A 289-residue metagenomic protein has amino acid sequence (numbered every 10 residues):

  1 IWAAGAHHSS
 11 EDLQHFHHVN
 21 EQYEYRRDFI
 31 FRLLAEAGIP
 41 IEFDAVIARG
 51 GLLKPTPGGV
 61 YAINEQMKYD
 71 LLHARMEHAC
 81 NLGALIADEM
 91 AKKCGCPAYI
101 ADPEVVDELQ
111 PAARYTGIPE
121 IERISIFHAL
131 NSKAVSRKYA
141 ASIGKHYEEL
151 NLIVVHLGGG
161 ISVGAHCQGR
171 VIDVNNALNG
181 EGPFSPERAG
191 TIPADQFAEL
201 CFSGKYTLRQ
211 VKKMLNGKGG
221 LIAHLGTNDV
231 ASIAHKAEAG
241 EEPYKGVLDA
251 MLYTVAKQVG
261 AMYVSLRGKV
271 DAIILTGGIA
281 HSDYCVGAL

Functional and structural regions predicted by a protein language model:
I1, I161-A165: Short beta-strand scaffold segments in enzyme catalytic cores
I1-E21: Short glycine-rich, Thr/Ser-proximal phosphate-binding strand/loop in the N-terminal lobe of ATP-dependent enzymes
I30-D44, S142-H146, V259-D271: Phosphate/pyrophosphate-binding loops at sites that engage ATP/ADP/AMP, CoA/4′-phosphopantetheine, polyphosphate
L34-A79, P97, V105-T116: Short beta-strand-loop/turn "lid" adjacent to the catalytic site in phosphate-handling enzymes
N81-E89, I100, D107-E108, Y115-N151 (+3 more regions): Glycine-rich phosphate-binding loop plus the immediately following alpha-helix
K213, G217-G268: Adenine-nucleotide phosphate-binding core of ATP-dependent small-molecule kinases
D271-L289: Glycine-rich phosphate-binding loops at beta-strand->alpha-helix junctions
